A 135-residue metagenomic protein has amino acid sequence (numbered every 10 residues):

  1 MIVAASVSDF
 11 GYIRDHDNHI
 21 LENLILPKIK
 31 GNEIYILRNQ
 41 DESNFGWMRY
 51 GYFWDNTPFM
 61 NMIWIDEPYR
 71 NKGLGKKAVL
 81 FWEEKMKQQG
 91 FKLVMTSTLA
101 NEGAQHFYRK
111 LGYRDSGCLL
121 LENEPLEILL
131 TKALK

Functional and structural regions predicted by a protein language model:
V3-M62, D66, K85, G117 (+1 more regions): Acetyl-CoA-dependent GNAT
I65, N71-E84, R109-K110: Conserved acetyl-CoA-binding loop-helix of GNAT-fold acetyltransferases
G75, V79, N101-A104, L121-E127: Short glycine/proline-centered loop/turn elements that form peptide/ligand docking sites
M86-L99: Conserved GNAT acetyl-CoA-binding A-motif
L93, K132-A133: A general lysine-centric signal
M95-S97, R114-L129: Conserved catalytic-core motifs of GNAT/GCN5-like acyltransferases
